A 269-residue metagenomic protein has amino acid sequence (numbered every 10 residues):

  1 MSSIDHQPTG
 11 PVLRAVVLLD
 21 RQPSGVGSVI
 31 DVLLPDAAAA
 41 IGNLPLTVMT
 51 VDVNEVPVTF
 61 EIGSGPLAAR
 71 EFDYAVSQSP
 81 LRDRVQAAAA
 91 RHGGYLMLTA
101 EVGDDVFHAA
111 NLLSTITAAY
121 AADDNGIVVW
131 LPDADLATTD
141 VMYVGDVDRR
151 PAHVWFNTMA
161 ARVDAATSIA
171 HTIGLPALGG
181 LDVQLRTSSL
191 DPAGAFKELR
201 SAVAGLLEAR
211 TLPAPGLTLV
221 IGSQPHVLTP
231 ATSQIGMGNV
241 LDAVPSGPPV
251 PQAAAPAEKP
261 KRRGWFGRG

Functional and structural regions predicted by a protein language model:
M1-I30, G264-F266: N-terminal alpha-helical "arm" segments
D5-T9, T50, A87-A88, A119-Y120: A general structural signal for short secondary-structure junctions and capping/turn motifs
L19-Q86: N-terminal low-complexity, intrinsically disordered segments
P23-G25, V102-V106, L190-P192: Short acidic, S/G/P-rich loop/turn micro-motifs used as interaction or catalytic elements
P35-N43, I116-V129, A204-A214: Structural alpha-beta junctions
V58-R162: Internal, hydrophobic cores of structured domains that mediate oligomerization or house catalytic pockets within large
P132-A254: Aromatic/basic-lined ligand-recognition segments that form π-stacking hydrophobic pockets flanked by Lys/Arg to engage
A255-G269: Polybasic, Ser/Thr-rich amphipathic helices
